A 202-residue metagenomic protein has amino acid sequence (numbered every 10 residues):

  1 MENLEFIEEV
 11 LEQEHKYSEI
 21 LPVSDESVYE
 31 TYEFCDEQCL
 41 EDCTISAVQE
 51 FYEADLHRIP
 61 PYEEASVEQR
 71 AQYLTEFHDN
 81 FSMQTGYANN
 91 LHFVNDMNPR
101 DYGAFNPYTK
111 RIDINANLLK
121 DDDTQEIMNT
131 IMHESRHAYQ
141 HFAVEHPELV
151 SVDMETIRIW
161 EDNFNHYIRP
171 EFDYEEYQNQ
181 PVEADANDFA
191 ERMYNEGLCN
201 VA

Functional and structural regions predicted by a protein language model:
E2, I7-K110: Auxiliary, metal-adjacent structural segments of Zn-dependent hydrolase domains
E14, E30, E134, Q140 (+1 more regions): Acidic-residue sensor for enzyme active/binding pockets
P61, A65, L118, D122 (+1 more regions): Short coil/turn segments at secondary-structure junctions
S66-L74, T124, M128, Q178 (+1 more regions): Hydrophobic (often cysteine-bearing) scaffold residues that line and stabilize catalytic clefts of nucleotide/cofactor
Y87-N89, E148-A202: Metalloprotease/metallohydrolase-associated module, dominated by Zn2+-dependent proteases
V94-Q125, A138-H141: Active-site scaffold of zinc-dependent metalloenzymes
I131: A conserved beta-strand element that flanks and buttresses the S-adenosyl-L-methionine
E134-V152: Catalytic Zn2+-binding segment of zinc metalloproteases
